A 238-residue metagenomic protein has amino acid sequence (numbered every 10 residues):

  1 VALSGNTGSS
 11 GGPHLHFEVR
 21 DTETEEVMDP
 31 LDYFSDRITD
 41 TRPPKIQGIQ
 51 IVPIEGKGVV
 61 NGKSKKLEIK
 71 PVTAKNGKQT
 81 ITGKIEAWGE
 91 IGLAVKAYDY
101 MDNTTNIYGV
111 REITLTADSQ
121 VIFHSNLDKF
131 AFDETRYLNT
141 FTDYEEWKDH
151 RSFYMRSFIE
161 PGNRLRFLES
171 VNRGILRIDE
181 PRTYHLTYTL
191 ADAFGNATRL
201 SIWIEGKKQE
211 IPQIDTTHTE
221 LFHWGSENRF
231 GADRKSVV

Functional and structural regions predicted by a protein language model:
V1-S4: A structural signal for short beta-strand/turn segments enriched in small hydrophobics and glycine
E18-E86, K96, T105, D133-D143 (+1 more regions): Acidic, glycine-rich catalytic/binding loops that coordinate metals and/or anionic ligands
T73-T80, G109, T116-R177: Exoplasmic/lumenal beta-rich domain surfaces
R177-T183: Surface-exposed, short loops/turns at beta-strand junctions within beta-sandwich domains
A191-N196: Short, solvent-exposed loop/turn segments at the edges of extracellular beta-sandwich modules
K235-V238: Conserved small/polar residues in nucleotide/adenosyl-binding loops
